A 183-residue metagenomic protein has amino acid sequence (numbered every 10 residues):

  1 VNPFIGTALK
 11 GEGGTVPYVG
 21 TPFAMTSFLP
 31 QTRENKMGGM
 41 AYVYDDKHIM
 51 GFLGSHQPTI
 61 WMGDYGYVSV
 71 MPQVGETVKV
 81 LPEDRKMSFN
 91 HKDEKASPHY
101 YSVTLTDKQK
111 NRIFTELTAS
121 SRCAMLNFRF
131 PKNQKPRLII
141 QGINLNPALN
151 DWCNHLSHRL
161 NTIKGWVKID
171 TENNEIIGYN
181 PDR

Functional and structural regions predicted by a protein language model:
V1-R183: Accessory carbohydrate-recognition regions in carbohydrate-active enzymes
